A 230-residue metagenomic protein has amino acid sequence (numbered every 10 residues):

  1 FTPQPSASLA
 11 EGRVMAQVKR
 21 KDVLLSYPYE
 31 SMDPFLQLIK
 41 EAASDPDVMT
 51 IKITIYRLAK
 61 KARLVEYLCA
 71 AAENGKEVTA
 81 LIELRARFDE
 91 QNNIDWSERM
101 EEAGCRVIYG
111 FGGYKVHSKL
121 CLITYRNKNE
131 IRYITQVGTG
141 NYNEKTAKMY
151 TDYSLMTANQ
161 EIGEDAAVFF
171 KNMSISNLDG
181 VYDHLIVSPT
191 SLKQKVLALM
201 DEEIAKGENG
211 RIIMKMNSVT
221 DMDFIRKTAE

Functional and structural regions predicted by a protein language model:
F1-I212, K227: N-terminal localization/anchoring segments of enzymes in phospholipid and broader phosphate metabolism
K215: Short hydrophobic/aromatic beta-strand micro-patches that form the beta-sheet surface supporting nucleotide- or nucleic
D221-A229: Short glycine/threonine-rich loop-to-helix capping motif typified by GTGT followed within a few residues by an Asp-Pro
